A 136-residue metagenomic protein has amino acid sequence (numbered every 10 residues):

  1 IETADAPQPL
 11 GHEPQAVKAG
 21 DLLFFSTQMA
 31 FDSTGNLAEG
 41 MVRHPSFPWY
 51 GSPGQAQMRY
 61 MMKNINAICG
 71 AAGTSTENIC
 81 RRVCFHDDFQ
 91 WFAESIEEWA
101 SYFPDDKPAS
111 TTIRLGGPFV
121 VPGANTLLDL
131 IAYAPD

Functional and structural regions predicted by a protein language model:
I1-K63, A67-C80, H86-D136: N-terminal presequence-like segments and the immediate start of the first folded domain
